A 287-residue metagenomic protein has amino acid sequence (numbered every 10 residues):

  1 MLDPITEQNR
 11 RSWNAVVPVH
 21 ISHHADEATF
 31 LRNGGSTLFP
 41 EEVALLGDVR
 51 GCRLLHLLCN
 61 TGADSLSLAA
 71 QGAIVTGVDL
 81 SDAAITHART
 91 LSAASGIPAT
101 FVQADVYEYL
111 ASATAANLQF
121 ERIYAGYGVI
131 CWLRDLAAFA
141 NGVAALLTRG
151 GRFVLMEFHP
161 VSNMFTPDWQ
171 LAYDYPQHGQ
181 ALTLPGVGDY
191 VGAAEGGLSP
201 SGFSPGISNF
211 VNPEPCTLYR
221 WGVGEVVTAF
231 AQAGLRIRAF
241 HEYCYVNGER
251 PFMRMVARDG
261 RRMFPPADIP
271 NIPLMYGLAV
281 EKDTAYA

Functional and structural regions predicted by a protein language model:
M1-R50, A63, S67: Conserved class I S-adenosyl-L-methionine
C52-A111: Class I SAM-dependent methyltransferase SAM/SAH-binding core
A111-I123: A short acidic, Gly/Pro-enriched loop at the edge of an enzyme's catalytic core that lines a small-molecule cofactor
E121-A137: A short SAM/SAH-binding and catalytic strip from SAM-dependent methyltransferases
A137-R152: A short glycine-rich, Lys/Arg-flanked "PGG" loop and its adjoining helix->strand segment in the class I
R152-S204: Conserved class I S-adenosyl-L-methionine
E157-L171, N209-E225: Acceptor-substrate binding/catalytic loop of class I
T217-F240: Short alpha-helix
